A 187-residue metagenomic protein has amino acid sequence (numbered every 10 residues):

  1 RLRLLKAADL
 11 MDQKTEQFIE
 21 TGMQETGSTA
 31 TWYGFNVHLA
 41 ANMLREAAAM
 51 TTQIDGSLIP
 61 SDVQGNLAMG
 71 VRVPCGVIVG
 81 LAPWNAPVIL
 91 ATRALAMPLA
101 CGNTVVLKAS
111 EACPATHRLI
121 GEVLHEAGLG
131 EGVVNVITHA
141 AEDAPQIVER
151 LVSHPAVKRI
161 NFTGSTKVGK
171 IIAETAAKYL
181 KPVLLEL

Functional and structural regions predicted by a protein language model:
R1-N66, E126: N-terminal Rossmann-like NAD(P)+-binding subdomain of aldehyde/semialdehyde dehydrogenases
G56-L187: Rossmann-like NAD(P) dinucleotide-binding subdomain of oxidoreductase/dehydrogenase enzymes
